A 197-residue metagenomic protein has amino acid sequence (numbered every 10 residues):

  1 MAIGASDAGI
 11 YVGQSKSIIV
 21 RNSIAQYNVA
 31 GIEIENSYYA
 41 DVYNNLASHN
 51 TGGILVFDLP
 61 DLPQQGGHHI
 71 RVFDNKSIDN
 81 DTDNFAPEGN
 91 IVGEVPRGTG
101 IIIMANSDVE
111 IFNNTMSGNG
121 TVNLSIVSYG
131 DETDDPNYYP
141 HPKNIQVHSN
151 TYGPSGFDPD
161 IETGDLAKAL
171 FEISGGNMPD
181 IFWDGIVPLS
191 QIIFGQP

Functional and structural regions predicted by a protein language model:
M1-A8, K16-A30, Y38-G52, G66-D81 (+2 more regions): Right-handed parallel beta-helix
A8-Q14, A30-N36, G53-Q65, D83-G89 (+5 more regions): Glycine-rich beta-solenoid repeat tracts in large extracellular/virion proteins
N119, E132-T133: Eukaryotic short linear interaction motifs
T133-D134, P142: A post-motif C-terminal structural segment
M178, D184-P197: C-terminal functional modules
